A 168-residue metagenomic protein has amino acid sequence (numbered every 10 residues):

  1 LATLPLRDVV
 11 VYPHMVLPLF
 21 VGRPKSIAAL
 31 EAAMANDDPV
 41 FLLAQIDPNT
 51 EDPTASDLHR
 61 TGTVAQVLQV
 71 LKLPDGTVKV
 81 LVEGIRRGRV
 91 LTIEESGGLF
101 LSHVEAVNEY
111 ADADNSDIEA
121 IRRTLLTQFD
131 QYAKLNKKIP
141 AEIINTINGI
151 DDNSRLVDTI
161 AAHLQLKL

Functional and structural regions predicted by a protein language model:
L1-L168: N-terminal low-complexity, acidic/polar interaction/targeting segments
